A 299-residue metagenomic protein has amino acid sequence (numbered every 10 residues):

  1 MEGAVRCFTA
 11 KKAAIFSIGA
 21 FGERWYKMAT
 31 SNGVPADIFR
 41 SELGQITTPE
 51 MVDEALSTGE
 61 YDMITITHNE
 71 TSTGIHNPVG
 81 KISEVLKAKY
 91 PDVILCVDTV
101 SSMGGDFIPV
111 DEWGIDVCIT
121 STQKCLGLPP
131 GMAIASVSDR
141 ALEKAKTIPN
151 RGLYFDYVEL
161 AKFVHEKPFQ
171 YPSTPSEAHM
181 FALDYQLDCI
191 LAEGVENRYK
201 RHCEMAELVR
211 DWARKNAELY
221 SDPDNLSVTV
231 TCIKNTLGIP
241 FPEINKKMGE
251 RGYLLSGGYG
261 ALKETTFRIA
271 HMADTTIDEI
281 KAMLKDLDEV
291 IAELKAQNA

Functional and structural regions predicted by a protein language model:
M1-A14, I18, G22-Y26: Conserved beta-loop-alpha segment that forms the PLP phosphate-binding cup at the N-terminus of a helix
I46-S102: Active-site phosphate-binding strand-loop segment of PLP-dependent enzymes
D111-Q123: Conserved active-site segment immediately N-terminal to the catalytic lysine that forms the internal aldimine
Q123-D211: Active-site C-terminal subdomain of aminotransferase-like
L219-M248: Conserved PLP-binding catalytic core of the aspartate aminotransferase-like
R251-R268: Conserved PLP cofactor-binding pocket of PLP-dependent enzymes
T265-A299: PLP-dependent enzyme catalytic core of the Aspartate aminotransferase-like
